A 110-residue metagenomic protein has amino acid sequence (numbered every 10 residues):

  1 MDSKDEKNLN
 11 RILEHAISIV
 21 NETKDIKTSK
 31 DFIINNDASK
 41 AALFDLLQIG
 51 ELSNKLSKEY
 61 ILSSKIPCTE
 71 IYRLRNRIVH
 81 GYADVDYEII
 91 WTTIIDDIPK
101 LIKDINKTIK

Functional and structural regions predicted by a protein language model:
M1-K110: Solvent-exposed interaction patches of small proteins and small membrane subunits
